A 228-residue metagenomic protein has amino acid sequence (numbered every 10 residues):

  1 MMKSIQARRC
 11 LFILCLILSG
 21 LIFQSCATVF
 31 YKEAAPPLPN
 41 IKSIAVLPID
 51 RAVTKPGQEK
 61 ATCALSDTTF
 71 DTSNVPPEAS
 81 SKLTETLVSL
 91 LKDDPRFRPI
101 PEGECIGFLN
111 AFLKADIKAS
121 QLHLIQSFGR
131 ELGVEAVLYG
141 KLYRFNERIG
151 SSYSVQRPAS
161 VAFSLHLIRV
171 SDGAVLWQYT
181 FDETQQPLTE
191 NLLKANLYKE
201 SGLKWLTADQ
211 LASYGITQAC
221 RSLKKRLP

Functional and structural regions predicted by a protein language model:
M2-I13: Bacterial N-terminal signal peptides that target proteins for export
I13-Q24: Bacterial N-terminal signal peptides
S25-N110, I216-P228: A structural "domain/chain start" motif
C26-P56, F128-L132, R144, V155-P158 (+2 more regions): C-terminal/domain-edge helix-coil "capping" segments
T69-E78, F112-D116, Y153, S201-L206: Second-shell loop/turn segments in exported
I100-N146: Short, solvent-exposed, polar/charged sequence segments at loop or secondary-structure edges
E147-S152: Extracytoplasmic/secreted cell-surface and envelope-processing proteins
